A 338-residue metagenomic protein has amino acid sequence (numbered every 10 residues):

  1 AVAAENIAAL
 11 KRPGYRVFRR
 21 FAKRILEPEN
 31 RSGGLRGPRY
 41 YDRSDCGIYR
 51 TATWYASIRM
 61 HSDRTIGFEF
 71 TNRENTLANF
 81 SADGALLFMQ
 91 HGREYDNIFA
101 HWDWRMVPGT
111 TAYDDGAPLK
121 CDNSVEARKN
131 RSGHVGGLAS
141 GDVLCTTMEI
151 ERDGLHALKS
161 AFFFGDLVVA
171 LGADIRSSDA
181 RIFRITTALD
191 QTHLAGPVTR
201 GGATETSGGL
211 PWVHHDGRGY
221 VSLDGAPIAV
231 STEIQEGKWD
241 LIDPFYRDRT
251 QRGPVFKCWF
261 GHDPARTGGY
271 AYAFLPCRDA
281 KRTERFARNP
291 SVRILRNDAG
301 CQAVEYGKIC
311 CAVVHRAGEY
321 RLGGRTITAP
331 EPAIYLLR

Functional and structural regions predicted by a protein language model:
A1-R338: Extended polysaccharide-engagement surfaces of secreted carbohydrate-active enzymes
